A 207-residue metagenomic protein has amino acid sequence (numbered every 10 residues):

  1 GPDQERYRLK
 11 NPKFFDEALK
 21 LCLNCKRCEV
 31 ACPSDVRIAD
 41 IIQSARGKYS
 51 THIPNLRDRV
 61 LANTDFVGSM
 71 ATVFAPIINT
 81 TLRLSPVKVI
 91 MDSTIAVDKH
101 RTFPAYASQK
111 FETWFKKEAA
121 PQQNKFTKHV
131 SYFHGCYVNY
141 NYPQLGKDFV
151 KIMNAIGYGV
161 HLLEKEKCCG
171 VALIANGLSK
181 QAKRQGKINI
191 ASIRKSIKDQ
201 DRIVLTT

Functional and structural regions predicted by a protein language model:
G1-C168, L173-T207: Iron-sulfur-cluster electron-transfer modules
